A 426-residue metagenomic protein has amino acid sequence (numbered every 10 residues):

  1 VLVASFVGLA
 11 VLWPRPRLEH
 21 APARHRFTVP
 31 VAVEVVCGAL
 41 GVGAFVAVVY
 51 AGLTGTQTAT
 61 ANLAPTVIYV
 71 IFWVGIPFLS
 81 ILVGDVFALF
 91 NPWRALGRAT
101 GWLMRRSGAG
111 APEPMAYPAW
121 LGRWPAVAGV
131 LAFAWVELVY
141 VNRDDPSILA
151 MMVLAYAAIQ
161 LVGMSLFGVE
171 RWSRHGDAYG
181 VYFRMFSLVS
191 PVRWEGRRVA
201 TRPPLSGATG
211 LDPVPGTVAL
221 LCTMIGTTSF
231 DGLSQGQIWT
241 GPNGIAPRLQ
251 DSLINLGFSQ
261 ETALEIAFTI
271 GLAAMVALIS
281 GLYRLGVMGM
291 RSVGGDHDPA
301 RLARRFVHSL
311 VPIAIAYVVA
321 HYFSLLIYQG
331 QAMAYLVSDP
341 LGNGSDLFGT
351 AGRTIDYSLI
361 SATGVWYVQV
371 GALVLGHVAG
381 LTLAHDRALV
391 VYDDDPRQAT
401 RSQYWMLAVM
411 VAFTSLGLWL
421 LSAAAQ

Functional and structural regions predicted by a protein language model:
V1, H25-T28, T58-Y69, S206-A208 (+2 more regions): Membrane-interface segments at the starts/ends of alpha-helical transmembrane spans
V1-A208, P213-L220, F230-Q235, V378-A379 (+1 more regions): Transmembrane-helix bundle segments that line or gate the permeation/cavity pathway in multi-pass membrane proteins
Y50-Q57, S229-Q250, L326-N343, A425-Q426: Membrane-helix interface motif
I76-I81, P215-S234, S309-A332, M410-T414: Hydrophobic alpha-helical membrane-insertion segments
I238-A334: Long, well-ordered mid-to-C-terminal structural blocks that present hydrophobic/aromatic surfaces
P299, L383-M410: Interfacial loop-to-transmembrane junctions
L310-V318, L325-G330, A334-L375, L381-H385: Hydrophobic alpha-helical transmembrane segments and adjacent short intramembrane/lumenal linkers of inner/organellar
L416-Q426: Juxtamembrane boundary at the C-terminal end of a transmembrane helix
